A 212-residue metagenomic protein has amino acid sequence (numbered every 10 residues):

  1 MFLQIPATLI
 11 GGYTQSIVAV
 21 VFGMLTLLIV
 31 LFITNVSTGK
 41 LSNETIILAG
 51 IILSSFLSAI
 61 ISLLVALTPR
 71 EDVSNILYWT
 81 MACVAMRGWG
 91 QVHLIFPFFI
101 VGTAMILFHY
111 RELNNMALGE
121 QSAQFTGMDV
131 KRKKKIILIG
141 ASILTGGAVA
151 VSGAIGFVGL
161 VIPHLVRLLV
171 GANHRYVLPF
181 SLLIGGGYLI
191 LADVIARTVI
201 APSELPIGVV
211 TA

Functional and structural regions predicted by a protein language model:
M1-A212: Alpha-helical transmembrane segments in inner-membrane proteins
